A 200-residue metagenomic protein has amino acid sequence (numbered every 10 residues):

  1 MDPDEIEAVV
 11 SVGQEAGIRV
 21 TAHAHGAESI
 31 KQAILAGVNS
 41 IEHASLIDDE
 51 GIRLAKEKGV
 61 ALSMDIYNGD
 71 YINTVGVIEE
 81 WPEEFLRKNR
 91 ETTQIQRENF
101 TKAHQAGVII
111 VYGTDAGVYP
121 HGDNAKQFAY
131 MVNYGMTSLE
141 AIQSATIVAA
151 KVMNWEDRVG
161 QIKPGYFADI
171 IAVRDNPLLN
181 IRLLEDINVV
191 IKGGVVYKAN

Functional and structural regions predicted by a protein language model:
M1-L62, R90-I110: Histidine/acidic residue-rich metal-binding segments in metalloenzymes
E15-R19, E80, E84, T92-N176: His/Asp/Glu-enriched, well-ordered alpha-helical/loop segment that forms or immediately abuts the divalent-metal
H25-A27, L46, Y67-G69, D115-G117: Active-site beta-loop-alpha junctions enriched in small/polar residues
A61, D65, D70-R87: Active-site loop ensemble at the mouth of alpha/beta enzyme cores that anchors a bound cofactor
L179: Small/polar (Gly/Ser/Thr/Ala-rich) solvent-exposed segments that form structured loops/beta-strands/short helices used
V190: Short aromatic-centered micro-motifs
